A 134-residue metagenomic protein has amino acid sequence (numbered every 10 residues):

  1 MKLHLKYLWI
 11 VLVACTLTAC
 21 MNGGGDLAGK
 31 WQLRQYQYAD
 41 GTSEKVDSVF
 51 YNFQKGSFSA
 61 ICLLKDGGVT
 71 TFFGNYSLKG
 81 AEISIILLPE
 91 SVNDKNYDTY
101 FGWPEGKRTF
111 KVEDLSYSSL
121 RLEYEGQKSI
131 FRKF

Functional and structural regions predicted by a protein language model:
M1-C20: Sec-dependent bacterial lipoprotein signal peptides
C20-N75, K79-F134: Lipid interaction determinants
